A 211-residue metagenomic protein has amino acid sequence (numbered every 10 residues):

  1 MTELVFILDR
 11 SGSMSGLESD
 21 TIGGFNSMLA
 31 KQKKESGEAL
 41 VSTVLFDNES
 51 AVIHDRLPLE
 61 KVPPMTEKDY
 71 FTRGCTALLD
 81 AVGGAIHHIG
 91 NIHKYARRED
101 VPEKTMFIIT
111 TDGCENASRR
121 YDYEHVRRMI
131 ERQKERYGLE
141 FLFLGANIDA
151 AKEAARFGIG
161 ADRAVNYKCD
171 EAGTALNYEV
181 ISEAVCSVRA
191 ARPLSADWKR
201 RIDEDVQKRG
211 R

Functional and structural regions predicted by a protein language model:
M1-R211: Acidic, low-complexity intrinsically disordered regions
